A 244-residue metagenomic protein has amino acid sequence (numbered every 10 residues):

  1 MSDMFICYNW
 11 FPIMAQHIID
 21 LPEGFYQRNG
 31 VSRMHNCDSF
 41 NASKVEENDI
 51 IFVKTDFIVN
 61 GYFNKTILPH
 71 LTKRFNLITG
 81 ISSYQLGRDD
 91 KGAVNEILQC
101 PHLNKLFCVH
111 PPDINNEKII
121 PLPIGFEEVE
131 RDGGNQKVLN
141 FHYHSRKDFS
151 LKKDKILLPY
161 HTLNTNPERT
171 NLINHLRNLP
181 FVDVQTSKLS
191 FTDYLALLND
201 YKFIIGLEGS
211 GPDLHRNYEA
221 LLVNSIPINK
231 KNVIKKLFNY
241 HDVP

Functional and structural regions predicted by a protein language model:
M1-Y218, L222-H241: Nucleotide-sugar donor-binding catalytic core of glycosyltransferases
P244: Conserved acidic donor-binding segment of nucleotide-sugar-dependent glycosyltransferases
